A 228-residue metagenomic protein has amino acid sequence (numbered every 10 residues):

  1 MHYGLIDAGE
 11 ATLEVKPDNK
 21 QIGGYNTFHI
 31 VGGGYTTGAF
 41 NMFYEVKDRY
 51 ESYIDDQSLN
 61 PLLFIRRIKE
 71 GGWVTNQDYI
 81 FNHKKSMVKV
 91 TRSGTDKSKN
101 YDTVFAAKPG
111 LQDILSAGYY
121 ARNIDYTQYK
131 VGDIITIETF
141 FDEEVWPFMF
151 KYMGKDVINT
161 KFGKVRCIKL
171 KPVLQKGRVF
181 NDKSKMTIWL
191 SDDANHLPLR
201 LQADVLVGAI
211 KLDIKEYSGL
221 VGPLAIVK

Functional and structural regions predicted by a protein language model:
M1-H83, N123-K228: Acidic, serine/threonine-rich low-complexity disordered tracts
K84-F141: Active-site/ligand-binding surface loops and adjacent short beta/alpha elements that line catalytic pockets across
